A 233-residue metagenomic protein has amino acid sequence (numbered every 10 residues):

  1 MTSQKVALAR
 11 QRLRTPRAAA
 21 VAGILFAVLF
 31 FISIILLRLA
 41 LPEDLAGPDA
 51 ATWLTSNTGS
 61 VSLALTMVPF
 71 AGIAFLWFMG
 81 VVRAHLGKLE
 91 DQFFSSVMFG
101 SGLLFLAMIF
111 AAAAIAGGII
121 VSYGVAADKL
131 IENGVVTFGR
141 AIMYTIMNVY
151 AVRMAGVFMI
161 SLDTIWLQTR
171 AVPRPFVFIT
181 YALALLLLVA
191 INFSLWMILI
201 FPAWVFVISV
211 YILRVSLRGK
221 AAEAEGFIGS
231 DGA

Functional and structural regions predicted by a protein language model:
T2-A233: Hydrophobic, aromatic-enriched alpha-helical segments typical of multi-pass transmembrane helices
